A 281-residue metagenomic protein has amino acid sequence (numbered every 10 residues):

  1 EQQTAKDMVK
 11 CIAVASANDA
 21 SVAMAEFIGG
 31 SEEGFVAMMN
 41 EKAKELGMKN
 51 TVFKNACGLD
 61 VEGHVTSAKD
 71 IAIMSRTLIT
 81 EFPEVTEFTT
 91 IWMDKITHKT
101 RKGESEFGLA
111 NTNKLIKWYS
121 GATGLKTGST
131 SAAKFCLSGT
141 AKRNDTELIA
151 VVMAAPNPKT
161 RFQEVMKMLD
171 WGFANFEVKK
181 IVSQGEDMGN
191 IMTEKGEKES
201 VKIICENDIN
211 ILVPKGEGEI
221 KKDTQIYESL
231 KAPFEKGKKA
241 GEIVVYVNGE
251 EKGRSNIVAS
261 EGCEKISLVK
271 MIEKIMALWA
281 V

Functional and structural regions predicted by a protein language model:
E1-E81: Active-site-adjacent loops and short helices of periplasmic peptidoglycan-processing enzymes
M48-K49, D60-V65, K69-V281: Domain-terminus/edge residues, biased toward the C-terminal soluble/receptor-binding domains of extracytoplasmic
